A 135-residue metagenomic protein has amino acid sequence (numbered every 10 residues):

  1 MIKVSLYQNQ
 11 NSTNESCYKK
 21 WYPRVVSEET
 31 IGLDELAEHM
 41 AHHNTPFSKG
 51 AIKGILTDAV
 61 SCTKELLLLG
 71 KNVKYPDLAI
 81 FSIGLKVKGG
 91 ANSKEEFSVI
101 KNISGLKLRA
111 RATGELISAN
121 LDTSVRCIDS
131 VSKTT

Functional and structural regions predicted by a protein language model:
M1-T135: Strongly charged
